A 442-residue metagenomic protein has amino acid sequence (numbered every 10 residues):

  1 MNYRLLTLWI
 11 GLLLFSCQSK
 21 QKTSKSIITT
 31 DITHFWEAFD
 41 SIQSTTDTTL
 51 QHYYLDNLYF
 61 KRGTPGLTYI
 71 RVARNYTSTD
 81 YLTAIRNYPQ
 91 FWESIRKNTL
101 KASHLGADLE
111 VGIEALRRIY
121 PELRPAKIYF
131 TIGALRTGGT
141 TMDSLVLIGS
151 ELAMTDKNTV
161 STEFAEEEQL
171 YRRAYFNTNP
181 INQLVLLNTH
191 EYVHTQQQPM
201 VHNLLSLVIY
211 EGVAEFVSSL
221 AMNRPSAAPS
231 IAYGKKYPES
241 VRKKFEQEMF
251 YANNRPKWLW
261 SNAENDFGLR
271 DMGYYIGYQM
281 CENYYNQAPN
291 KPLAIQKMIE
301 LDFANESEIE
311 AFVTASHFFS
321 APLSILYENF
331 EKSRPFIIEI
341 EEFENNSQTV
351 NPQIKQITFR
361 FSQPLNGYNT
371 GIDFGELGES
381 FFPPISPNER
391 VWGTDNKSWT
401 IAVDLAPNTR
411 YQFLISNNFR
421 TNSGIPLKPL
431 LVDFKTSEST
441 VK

Functional and structural regions predicted by a protein language model:
M1-L6: Bacterial N-terminal signal peptides that target proteins for export
F15-S16: C-terminal motif of bacterial Sec signal peptides marking the signal peptidase cleavage site
Q21-S78: N-terminal mature-domain "stem" immediately C-terminal to a signal peptide or N-terminal signal-anchor/transmembrane
S24-F39, Q43-T46, M200-E246: Post-HExxH zinc-binding segment in Zn-dependent metallohydrolases
N57-R62, I128-T141, G234, L301-F303 (+1 more regions): Acidic helix-start/capping segments at beta-turn-to-alpha-helix junctions
Y81-I231: Acidic/His-rich structured neighborhood in mature extracellular/periplasmic domains
E246-I340: Pan-zinc metallopeptidase signature
E328-K442: Acidic, low-complexity Ser/Thr/Gly/Pro-rich repeat segments typical of extracellular/periplasmic and surface-exposed
